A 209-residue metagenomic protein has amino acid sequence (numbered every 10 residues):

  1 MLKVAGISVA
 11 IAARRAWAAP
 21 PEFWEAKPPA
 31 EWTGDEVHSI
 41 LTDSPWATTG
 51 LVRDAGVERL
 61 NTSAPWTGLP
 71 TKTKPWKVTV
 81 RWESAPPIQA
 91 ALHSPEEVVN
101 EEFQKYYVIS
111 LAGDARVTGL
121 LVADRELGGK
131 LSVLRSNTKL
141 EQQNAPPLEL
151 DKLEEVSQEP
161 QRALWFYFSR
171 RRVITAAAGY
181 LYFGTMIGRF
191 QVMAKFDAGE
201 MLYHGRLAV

Functional and structural regions predicted by a protein language model:
M1-L2, T33: Accessible peptide chain termini
L2-A18: N-terminal export signals
A19-V209: PEST-like low-complexity, intrinsically disordered acidic/proline/serine-rich tracts that flank trafficking/processing
